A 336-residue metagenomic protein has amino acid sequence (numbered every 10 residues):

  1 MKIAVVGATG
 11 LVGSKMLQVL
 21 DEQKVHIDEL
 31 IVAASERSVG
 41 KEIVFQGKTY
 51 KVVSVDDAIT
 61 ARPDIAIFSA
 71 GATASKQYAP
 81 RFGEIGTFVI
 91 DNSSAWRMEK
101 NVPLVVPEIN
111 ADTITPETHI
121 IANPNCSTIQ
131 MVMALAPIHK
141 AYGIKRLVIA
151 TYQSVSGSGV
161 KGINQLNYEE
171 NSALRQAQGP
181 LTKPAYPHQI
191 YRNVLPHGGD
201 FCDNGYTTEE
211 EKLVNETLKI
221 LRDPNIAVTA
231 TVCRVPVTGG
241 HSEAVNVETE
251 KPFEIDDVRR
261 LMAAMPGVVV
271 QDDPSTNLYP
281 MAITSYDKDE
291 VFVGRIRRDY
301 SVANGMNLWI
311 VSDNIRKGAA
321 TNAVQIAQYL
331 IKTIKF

Functional and structural regions predicted by a protein language model:
M1-I190, N225-A227, K251, R260 (+5 more regions): N-terminal Rossmann-like NAD(P) cofactor-binding subdomain of oxidoreductases, focused on the glycine-rich
L17, V214-L218, R259, A263: Generic solvent-exposed, charged/amphipathic alpha-helical segments that serve as macromolecular interface scaffolds
H119-Q130, G205-V214, G318-N322: A glycine-rich, Thr/Ser-enriched phosphate-binding loop motif common to dinucleotide/cofactor-binding enzymes
G157-V160, C202-G205, V237-G240, I255-D256: Short acidic/glycine-rich loop or secondary-structure boundary segments that cap or lie
Q165, H188-P196, V237-S242, V247: Active-site-proximal catalytic alpha-helix in oxidoreductases
N193-T238: Oxyanion-binding "anion nests"
A227-F336: C-terminal active-site/capping subdomain that shapes the small-molecule cofactor and substrate pocket of enzyme
